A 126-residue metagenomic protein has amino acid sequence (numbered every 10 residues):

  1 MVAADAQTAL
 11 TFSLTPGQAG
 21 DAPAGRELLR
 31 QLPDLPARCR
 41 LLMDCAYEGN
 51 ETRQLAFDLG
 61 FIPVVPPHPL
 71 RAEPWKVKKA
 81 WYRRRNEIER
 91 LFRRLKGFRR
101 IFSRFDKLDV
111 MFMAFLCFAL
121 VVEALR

Functional and structural regions predicted by a protein language model:
V2-A6: Short acidic-glycine loop/turn motifs at beta-strand connectors
A9: Short, mixed charged/polar active-site loops that provide acid/base catalysis or chelate metal/phosphate cofactors
F12-L35: Active-site beta-loop-alpha junctions of metal-dependent nucleic acid enzymes, especially the RNase H-like/DDE
Q18, A37-F105: Helix-centered, glycine/charged polyanion-binding patches within enzymatic domains that contact phosphate-containing
R104-F112: Structural motif
F112-R126: Charged phosphate-binding loop/patch that engages nucleotide di/tri-phosphates or the phosphate backbone of nucleic
